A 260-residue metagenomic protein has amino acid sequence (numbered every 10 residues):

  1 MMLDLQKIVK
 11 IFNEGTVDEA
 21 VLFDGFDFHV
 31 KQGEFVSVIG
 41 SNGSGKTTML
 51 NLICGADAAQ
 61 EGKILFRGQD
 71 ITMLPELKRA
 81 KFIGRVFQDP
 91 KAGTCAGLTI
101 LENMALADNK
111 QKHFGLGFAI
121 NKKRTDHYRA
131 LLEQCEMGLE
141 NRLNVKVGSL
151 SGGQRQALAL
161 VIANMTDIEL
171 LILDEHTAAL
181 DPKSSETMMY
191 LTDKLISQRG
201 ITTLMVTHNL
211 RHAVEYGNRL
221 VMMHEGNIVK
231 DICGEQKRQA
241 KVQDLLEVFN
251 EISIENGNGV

Functional and structural regions predicted by a protein language model:
M2, I11-G25, P75: A short, flexible loop at the N-terminus of ABC-type nucleotide-binding domains that lies
I39-S41: The feature captures the beta-strand-to-loop junction immediately N-terminal to the Walker
C54: Helix-to-loop junction immediately C-terminal to a conserved catalytic motif
G62-D70, K230: Conserved ABC transporter NBD signature motif
D70-G84, D89-A92, F114-G117, N121 (+1 more regions): ABC ATPase NBD coupling module
T207-H208: H-loop/switch region of ABC-family ATPase nucleotide-binding domains
N227-E251: Conserved beta-strand-loop-alpha-helix hinge in the C-terminal portion of ABC ATPase nucleotide-binding domains
